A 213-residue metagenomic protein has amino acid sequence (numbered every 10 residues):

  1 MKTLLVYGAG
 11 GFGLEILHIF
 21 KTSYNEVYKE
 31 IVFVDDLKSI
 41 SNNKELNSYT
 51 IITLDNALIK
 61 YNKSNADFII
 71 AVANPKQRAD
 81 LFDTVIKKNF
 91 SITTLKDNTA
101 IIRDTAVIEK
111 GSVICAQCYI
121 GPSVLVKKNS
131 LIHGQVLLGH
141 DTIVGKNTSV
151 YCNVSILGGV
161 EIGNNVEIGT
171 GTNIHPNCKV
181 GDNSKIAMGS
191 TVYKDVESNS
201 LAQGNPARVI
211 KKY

Functional and structural regions predicted by a protein language model:
M1-Y49, L54-N62: Hydrophobic, well-ordered beta-alpha structural blocks that scaffold small-molecule cofactor pockets
A9, D35-D36, A73, D97 (+1 more regions): Cofactor-binding loop segments of dinucleotide-utilizing enzymes, especially the Rossmann-like FAD- and NAD(P)+-binding
G11-F12, K76-Q77, T191: Short alpha-helical
L14-H18, A79, K194, K211: Alpha-helical elements of the RecA-like P-loop NTPase motor core of helicases
L17-I19, E45-L46, D80-T84, V126 (+1 more regions): Short amphipathic alpha-helical segments
I31, A66-D67, K110: Conserved acidic residues
S39-I101: Phosphate-bearing ligand-interacting subdomains that bind or position ATP/ADP/UDP/GDP/NAD(P) or nucleotide-linked
T94-Q203, A207-I210: Structural signal for interior beta-strand "rungs" in well-ordered beta-sheet cores of soluble enzyme domains
